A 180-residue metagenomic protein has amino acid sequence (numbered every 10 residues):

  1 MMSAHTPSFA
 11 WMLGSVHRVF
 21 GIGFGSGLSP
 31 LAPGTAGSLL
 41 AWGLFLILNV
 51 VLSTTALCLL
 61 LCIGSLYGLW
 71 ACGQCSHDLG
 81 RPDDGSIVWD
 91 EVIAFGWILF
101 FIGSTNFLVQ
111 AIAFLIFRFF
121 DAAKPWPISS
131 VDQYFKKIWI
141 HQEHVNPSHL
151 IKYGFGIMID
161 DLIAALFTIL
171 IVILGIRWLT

Functional and structural regions predicted by a protein language model:
M2-G37, W70-L99, R118-L166: Interhelical loop and helix-boundary elements at the membrane-water interface of polytopic inner-membrane proteins
V16, L52-A56, P82-D84, N106-L108: Membrane-helix interface segments
T35-L39, T55-C62, F107, A111-L115 (+2 more regions): Hydrophobic alpha-helical transmembrane segments
L39-S53, W97-I102: Interfacial segments of multi-pass membrane proteins
L46, L61-W70, A94, A113-P125 (+1 more regions): Alpha-helical transmembrane segments of multi-pass membrane proteins
I173-T180: Juxtamembrane boundary at the C-terminal end of a transmembrane helix
